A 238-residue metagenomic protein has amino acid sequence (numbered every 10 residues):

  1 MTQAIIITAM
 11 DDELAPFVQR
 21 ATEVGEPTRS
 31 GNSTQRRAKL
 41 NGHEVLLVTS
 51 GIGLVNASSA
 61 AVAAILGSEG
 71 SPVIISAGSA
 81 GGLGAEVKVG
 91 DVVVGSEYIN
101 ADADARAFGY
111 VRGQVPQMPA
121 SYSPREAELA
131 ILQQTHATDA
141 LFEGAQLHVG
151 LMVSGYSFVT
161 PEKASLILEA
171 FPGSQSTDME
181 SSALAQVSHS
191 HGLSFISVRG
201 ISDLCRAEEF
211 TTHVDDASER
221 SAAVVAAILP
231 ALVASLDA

Functional and structural regions predicted by a protein language model:
M1-V62: N-terminal short beta-loop-beta anion/metal-coordinating cradle
Q3-I5, P72-I75: Structural motif
A60, A130-H136, E219-I228: Short, well-ordered amphipathic alpha-helical segments that serve as non-catalytic structural scaffolds within diverse
A61-E69: Short, well-structured alpha-helical segments in soluble
L83-F171: Mid-sequence, gly/pro-rich, charge-dense loop/helix-turn segments that line enzyme active sites
G155-A207: A C-terminal functional module that forms or caps the active site or interfaces directly with catalytic machinery
F195, I201-A238: Regulatory input/activation interfaces that engage signals or partners
